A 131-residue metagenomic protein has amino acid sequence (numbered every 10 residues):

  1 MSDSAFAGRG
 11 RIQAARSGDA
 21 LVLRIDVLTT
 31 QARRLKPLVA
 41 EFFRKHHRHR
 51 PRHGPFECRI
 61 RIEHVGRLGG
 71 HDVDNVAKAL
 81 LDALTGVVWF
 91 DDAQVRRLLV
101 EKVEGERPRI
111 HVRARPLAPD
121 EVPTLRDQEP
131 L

Functional and structural regions predicted by a protein language model:
M1-L131: Acidic, proline/glycine-enriched N-terminal capping motif
